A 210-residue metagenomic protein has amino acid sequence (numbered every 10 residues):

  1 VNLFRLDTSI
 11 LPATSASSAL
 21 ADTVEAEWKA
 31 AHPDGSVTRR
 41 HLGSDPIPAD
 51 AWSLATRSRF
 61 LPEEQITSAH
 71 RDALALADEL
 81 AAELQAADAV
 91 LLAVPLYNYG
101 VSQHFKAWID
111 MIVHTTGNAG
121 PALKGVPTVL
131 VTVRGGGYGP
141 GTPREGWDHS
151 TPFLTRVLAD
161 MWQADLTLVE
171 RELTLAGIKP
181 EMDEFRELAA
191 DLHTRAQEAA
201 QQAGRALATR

Functional and structural regions predicted by a protein language model:
V1-V94, Y99-H114, E198-R210: N-terminal beta1-alpha1-beta2 submodule of the flavodoxin-like/Rossmannoid cofactor-binding fold
R5, L92, T128-T132, L168: Structural beta-sheet core signal
S9-L11, G135-Y138, T174-A176: A short, flexible beta-alpha/helix-coil linker loop
G35-V37, T128, L166: Hydrophobic anchor at the start of a short beta-strand that flanks the dinucleotide cofactor-binding loop
L42, V133, R171-L173: Active-site donor-binding loop signature of nucleotide-sugar glycosyltransferases
P48-L54, T142-P143, K179-M182: Short aromatic-enriched loop/helix-cap "lid" or pocket-rim segments at secondary-structure transitions that line
N118-Q163: Short, glycine-/small-residue-rich phosphate/pyrophosphate-handling segment
R144-E145, L154-R210: Glycine-rich phosphate/pyrophosphate-binding loop and the adjoining helix
